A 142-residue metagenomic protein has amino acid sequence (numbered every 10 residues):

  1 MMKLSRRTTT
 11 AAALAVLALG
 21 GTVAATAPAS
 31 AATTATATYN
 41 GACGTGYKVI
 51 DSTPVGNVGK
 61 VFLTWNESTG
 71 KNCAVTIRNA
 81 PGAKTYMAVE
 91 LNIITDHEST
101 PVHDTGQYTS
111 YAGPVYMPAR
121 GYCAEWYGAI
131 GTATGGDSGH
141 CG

Functional and structural regions predicted by a protein language model:
M1-A31: Secretory targeting and sorting signals
A31-G142: Post-signal peptide N-terminal regions of Sec-secreted extracellular proteins
